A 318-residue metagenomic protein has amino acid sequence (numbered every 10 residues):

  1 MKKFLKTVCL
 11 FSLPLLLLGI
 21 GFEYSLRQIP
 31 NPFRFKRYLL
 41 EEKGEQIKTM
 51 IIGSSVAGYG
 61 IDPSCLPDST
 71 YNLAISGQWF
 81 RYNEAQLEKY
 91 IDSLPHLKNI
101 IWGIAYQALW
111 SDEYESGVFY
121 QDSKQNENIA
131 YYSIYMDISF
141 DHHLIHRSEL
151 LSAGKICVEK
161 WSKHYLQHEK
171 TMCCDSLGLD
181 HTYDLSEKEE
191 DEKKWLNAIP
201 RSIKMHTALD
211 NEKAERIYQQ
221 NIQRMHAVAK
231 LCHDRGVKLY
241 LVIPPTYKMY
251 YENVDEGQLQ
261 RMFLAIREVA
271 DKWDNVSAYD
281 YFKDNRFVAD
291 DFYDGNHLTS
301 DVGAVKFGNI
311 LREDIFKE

Functional and structural regions predicted by a protein language model:
K6-Y24: Hydrophobic membrane-insertion alpha-helices, especially the h-region of bacterial N-terminal signal peptides
L26-Q46: Alpha-helical transmembrane signal-anchor/signal-peptide segments
N31, G257, R261-E318: C-terminal regions of proteins
K48-M50, N99, K238: Structural motif
T49-G53, L298: Short hydrophobic beta-strand that contains or immediately precedes a catalytic carboxylate
V56-I145: Membrane-embedded segments
E113, G117-R235: Secreted/periplasmic serine-hydrolase-like ester/acetyl group-modifying domain
A229-V254: Active-site segments of SGNH/GDSL-like serine hydrolases that catalyze O-acetyl group transfer/hydrolysis on lipids
